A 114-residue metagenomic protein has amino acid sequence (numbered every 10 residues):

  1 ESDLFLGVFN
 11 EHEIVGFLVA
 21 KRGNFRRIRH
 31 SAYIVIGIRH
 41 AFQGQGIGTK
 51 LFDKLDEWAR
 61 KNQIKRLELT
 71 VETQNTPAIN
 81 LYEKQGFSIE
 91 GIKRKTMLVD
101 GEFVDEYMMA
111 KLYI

Functional and structural regions predicted by a protein language model:
E1-A41, F52, L112-I114: Acetyl-CoA-dependent GNAT
H30, Q63, F103-D105: Residue-level preference for beta-strand/loop junctions
F42, G46: Glycine-rich phosphate-binding loop
G48, F52, N75-A78, K95-D100: Short glycine/proline-centered loop/turn elements that form peptide/ligand docking sites
K50, K54-W58, N80-K84: Structural preference for long, well-ordered alpha-helical segments within the folded cores of structured domains
F52, A59-T70: Conserved GNAT acetyl-CoA-binding A-motif
E68-E72, E83, S88-V104: Conserved catalytic-core motifs of GNAT/GCN5-like acyltransferases
E102-I114: Terminal substrate-recognition subdomain of acyl/acetyltransferases
